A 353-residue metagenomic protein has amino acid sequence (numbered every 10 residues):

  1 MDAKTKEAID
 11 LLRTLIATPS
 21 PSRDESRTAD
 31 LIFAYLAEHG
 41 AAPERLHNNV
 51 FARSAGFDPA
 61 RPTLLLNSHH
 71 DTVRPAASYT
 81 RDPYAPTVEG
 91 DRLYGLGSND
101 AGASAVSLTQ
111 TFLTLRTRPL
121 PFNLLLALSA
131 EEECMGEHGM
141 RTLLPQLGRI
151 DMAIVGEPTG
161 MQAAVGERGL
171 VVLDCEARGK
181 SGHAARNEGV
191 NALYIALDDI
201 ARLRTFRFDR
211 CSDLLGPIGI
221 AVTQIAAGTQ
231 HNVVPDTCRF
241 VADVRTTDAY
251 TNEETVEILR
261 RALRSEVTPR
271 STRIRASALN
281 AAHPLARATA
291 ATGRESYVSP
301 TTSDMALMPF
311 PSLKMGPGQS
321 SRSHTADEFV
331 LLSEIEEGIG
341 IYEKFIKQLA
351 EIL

Functional and structural regions predicted by a protein language model:
M1-P75, T237-V241, I258, L332-E336 (+1 more regions): N-terminal helical capping/dimerization or prosegment-like subdomains of hydrolases acting on amide or phosphate bonds
A3, D24, R74, D174-L353: Metal-dependent amide/peptide-bond hydrolase catalytic core, centered on the "pita-bread" metallohydrolase fold
I32, A105-L115, L143, A196-D199 (+2 more regions): Buried hydrophobic packing segments
A37-A42, H47-N48, A60-R61, R116-P121 (+4 more regions): Short glycine/proline-enriched coil/turn segments at helix->beta-strand junctions
P43, P86-V88, V222-I225: A structural signal for short hydrophobic beta-strand segments in well-ordered beta-sheet cores
R61-L125: Active-site metal-coordination/substrate-binding segment of hydrolases, especially metallo-dependent peptidases
L64-L66, A127, I154, L313-M315: Hydrophobic/aromatic beta-strand patches that form the interior of the parallel beta-sheet core in alpha/beta enzyme
A101-V172, E176: Acidic/histidine-rich catalytic neighborhood of metal-dependent amide-processing enzymes
